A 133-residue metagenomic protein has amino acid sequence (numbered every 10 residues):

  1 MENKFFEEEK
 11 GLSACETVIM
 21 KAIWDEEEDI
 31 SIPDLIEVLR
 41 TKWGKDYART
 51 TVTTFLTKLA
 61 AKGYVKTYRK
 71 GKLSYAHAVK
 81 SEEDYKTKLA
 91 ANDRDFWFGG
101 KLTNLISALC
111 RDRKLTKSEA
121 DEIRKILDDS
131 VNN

Functional and structural regions predicted by a protein language model:
M1-A22, E26, N133: Short alpha-helical segments that sit at the start of domains
D29-L39: Short acidic, hydrophobic short linear motifs in intrinsically disordered regions
E37-Y47: Short helix-coil junctions and helix-kink-helix linkers
T53-T57: Short, hydrophobic-biased segments on the C-terminal half of alpha helices that form "recognition helices"
G63: Glycine-centered, phosphate/nucleic-acid-interacting loop/turn motifs that mediate DNA/RNA or nucleotide
K66-T67, K117: Short beta-strand "wing" residues that participate in macromolecule-binding interfaces
K70-L89: Short, cationic-aromatic polyanion-contact patches
K88-N132: Amphipathic alpha-helical dimerization/coiled-coil segments that flank or bridge DNA-binding/regulatory modules
